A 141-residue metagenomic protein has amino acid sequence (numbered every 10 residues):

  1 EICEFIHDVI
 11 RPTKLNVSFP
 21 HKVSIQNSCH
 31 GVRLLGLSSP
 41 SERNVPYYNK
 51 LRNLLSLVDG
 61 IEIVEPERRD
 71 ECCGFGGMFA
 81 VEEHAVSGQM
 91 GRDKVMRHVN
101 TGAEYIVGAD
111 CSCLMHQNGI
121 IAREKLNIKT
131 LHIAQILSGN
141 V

Functional and structural regions predicted by a protein language model:
E1-V141: Iron-sulfur cluster-binding electron-transfer modules in prokaryotic oxidoreductases
